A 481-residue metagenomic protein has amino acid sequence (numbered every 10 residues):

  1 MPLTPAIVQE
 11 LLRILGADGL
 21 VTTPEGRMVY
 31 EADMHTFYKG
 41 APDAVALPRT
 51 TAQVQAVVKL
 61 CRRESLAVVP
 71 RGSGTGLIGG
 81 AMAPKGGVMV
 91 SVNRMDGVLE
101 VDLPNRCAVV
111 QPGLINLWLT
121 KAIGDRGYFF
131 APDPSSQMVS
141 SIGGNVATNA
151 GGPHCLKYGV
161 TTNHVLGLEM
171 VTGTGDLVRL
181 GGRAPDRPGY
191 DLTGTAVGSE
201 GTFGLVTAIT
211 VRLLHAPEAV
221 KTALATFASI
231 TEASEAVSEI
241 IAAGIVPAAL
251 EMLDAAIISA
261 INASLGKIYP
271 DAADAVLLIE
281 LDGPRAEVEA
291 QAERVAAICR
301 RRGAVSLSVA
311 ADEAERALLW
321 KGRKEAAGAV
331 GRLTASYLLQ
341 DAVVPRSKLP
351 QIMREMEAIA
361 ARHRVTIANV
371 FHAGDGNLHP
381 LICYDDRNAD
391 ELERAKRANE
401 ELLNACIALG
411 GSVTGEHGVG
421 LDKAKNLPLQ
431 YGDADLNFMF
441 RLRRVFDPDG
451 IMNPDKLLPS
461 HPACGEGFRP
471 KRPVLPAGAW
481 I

Functional and structural regions predicted by a protein language model:
M1-A6, D433-I481: Intrinsic disorder at enzyme termini
M1-K59, G76-R106, S135, I257-G266 (+4 more regions): N-terminal flexible segment immediately upstream of the FAD-binding catalytic core in FAD-dependent oxidoreductases
G16-A17, I407-V419, R443-R444, P448-D455: Alpha-helix capping/hinge segments and adjacent helical runs
T22-E31, L214-H215, K221, T226-A398 (+3 more regions): C-terminal substrate-recognition/cap domain of FAD-linked oxidoreductases
C61, G201, D447: Conserved, mostly hydrophobic/aromatic
I78-D96, G124-Y128, G151-T162, I209-H215 (+3 more regions): A glycine- and small-aliphatic-rich helix-loop capping segment at beta-alpha/alpha-beta transitions that lines
G97-E251, M452, R469-I481: FAD-binding subdomain of flavoenzyme oxidoreductases
